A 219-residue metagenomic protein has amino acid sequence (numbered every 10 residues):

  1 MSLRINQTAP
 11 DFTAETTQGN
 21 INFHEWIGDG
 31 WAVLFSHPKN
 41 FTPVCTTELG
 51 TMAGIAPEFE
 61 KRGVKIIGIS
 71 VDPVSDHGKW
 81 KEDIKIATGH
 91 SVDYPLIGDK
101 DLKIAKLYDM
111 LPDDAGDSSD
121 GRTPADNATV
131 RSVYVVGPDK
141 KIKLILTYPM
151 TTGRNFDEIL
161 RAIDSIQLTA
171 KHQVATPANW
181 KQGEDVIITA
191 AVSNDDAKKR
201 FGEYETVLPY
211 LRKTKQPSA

Functional and structural regions predicted by a protein language model:
M1-A219: Chalcogenol-based redox active-site neighborhoods
